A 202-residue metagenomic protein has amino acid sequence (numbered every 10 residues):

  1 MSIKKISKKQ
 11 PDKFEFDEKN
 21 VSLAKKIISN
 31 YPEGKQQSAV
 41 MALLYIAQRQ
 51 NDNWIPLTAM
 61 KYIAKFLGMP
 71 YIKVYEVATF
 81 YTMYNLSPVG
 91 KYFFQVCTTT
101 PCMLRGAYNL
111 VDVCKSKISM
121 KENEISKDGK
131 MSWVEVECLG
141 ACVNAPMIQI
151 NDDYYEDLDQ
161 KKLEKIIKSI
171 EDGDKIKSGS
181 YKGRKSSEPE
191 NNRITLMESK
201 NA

Functional and structural regions predicted by a protein language model:
M1-A202: Signature of N-terminal electron-transfer/Fe-S-associated modules in redox systems
